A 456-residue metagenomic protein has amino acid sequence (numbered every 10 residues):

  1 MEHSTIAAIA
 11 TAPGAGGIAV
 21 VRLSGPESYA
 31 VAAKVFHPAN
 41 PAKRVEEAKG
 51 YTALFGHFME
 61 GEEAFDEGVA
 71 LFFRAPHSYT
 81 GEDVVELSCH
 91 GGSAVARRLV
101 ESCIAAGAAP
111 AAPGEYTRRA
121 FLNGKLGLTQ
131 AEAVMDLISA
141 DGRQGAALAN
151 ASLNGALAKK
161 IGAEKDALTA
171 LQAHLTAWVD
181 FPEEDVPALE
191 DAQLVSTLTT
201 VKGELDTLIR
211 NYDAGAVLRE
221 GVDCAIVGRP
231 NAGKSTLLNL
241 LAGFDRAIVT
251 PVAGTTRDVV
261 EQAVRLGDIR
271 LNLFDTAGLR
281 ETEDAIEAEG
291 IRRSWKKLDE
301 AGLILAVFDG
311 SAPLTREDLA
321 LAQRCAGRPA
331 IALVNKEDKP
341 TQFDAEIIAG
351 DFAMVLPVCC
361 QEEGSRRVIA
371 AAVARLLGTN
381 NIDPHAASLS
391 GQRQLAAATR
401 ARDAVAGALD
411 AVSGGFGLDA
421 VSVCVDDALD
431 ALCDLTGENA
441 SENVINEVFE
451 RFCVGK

Functional and structural regions predicted by a protein language model:
M1-A147, A151, G155, I331: A glycine-rich (often HGG/GG-containing) alpha/beta subdomain
E2-I9, P13, R143-R265, T282-D284 (+1 more regions): C-terminal-of-GTPase-core extension/linker across diverse P-loop GTPases
F55-F65, A70-R74, G254-T282, E300: Switch I (G2) and immediately adjacent beta-strands of P-loop GTPase domains
A242, A277-G278, G302, D309 (+1 more regions): Short glycine-/small-residue-rich Rossmann-like dinucleotide-binding loops
L271, L303, I331: Short, Asp-centered acidic motifs that coordinate Mg2+ and/or phosphate in catalytic or ligand-binding sites
L273, V307, L333: Generic enzyme active-site microenvironment
E287-S311: Inter-motif core of Ras-like GTPase G domains
